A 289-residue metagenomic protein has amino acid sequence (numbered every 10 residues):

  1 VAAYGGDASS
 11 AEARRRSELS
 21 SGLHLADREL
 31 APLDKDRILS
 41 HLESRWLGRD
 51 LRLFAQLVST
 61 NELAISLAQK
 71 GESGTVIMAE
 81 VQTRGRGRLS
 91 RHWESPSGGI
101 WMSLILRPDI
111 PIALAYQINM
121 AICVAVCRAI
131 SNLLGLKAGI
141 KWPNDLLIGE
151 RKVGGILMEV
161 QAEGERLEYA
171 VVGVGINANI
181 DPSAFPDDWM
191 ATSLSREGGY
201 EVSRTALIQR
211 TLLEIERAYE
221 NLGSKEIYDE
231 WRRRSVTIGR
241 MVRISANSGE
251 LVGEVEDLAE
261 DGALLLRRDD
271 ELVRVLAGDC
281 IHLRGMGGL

Functional and structural regions predicted by a protein language model:
V1-G5, S10-A11, R15-N132, G154 (+1 more regions): N-terminal lobe of the biotin/lipoate ligase/transferase fold
A3-Y4, R15-E29, W46-L47, I112 (+2 more regions): Long, positively charged amphipathic alpha-helical accessory segments at protein N-termini or as interdomain linkers
T75, K137-K141: A short coil-to-beta-strand element that immediately follows conserved catalytic motifs
Q82-R84, W142, V172: Short conserved micro-motifs on helix faces and helix-strand junctions that flank and scaffold key functional residues
D145: Conserved active-site carboxylates
